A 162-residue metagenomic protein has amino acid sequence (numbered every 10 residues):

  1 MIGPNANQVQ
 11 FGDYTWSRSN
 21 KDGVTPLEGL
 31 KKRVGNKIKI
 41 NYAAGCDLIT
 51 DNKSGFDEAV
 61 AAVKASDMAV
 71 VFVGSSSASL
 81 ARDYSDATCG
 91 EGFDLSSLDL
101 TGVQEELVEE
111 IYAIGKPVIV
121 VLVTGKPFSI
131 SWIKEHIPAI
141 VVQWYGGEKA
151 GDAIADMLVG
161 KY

Functional and structural regions predicted by a protein language model:
M1-Y162: C-terminal non-catalytic regions of proteins with extracellular/luminal or membrane-system context
